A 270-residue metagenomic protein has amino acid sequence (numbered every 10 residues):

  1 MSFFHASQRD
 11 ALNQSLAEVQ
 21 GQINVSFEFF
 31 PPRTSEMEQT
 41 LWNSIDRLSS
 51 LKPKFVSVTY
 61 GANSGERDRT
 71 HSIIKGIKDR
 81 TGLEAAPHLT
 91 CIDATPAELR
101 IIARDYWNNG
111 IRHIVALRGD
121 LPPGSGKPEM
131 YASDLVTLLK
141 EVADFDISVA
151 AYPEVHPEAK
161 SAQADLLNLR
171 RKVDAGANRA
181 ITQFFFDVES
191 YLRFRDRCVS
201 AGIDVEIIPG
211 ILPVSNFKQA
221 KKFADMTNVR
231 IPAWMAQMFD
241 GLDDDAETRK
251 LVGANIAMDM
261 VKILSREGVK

Functional and structural regions predicted by a protein language model:
M1-F27, T34, Q39, K78 (+1 more regions): N-terminal amphipathic alpha-helix/helix-capping segment at the start of soluble metabolic enzymes
F3-S15, K127-Y152, A201-K262: Active-site pocket-lining/capping segments in soluble small-molecule metabolic enzymes
A6-R9, N13, M37-E38, S64-G76 (+4 more regions): Active-site-adjacent beta->alpha loops and helix N-cap segments on the catalytic face of soluble alpha/beta enzymes
I23-P31, K54-V58, A85-L89, I114-A116 (+5 more regions): Hydrophobic faces of well-ordered beta-strands that scaffold small-molecule active sites in alpha/beta enzyme cores
N24-T40, A85-A97, S148-A164, G241-N255: Active-site mouth loops of central-metabolism enzymes
S35-L48, T70, P96-R104, K160-R171 (+1 more regions): Short, acidic/polar
N43-T59: Catalytic domains of carbohydrate-active enzymes, especially glycoside hydrolases
